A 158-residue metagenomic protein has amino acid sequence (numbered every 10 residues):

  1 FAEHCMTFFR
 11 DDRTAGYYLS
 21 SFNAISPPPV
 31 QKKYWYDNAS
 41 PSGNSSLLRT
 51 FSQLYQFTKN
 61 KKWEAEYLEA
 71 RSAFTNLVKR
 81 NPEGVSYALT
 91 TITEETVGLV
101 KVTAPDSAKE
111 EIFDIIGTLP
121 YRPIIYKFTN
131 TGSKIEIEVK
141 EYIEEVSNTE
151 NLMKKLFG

Functional and structural regions predicted by a protein language model:
F1-G158: Glycan-recognition and catalytic cores of secretory/periplasmic carbohydrate-active enzymes
